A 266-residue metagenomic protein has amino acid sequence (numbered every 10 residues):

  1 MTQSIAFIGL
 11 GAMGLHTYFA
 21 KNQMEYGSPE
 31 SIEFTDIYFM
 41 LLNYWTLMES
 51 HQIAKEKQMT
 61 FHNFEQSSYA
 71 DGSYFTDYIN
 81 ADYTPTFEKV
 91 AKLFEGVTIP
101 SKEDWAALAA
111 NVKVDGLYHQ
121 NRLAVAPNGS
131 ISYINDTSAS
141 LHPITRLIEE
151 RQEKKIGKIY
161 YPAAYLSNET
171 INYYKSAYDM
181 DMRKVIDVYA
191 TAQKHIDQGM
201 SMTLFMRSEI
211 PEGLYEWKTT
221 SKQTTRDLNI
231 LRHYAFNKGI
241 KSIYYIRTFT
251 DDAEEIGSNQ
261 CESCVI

Functional and structural regions predicted by a protein language model:
M1-A139, F205: Accessory "access/gating" subregions that flank catalytic or transport cores
M59, Y83, E88-E103, A110-I266: Catalytic alpha/beta core of large soluble enzyme barrels
